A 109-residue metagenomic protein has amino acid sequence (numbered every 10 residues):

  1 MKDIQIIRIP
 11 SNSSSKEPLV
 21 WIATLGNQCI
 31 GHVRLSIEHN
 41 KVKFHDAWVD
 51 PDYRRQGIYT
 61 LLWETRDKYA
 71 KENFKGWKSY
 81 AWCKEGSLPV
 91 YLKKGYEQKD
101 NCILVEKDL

Functional and structural regions predicted by a protein language model:
M1-P10: Conserved N-terminal entry element of GNAT/NAT acetyltransferase domains
N12-L19, L25, I30-W48: A conserved beta-strand-loop-helix scaffold within acyl/acetyltransferase catalytic domains
A47-R55: A short, internal acetyl-CoA/4′-phosphopantetheine-binding micro-motif in the GNAT/acyltransferase core
R55-K68: Conserved acetyl-CoA-binding loop-helix of GNAT-fold acetyltransferases
W63, E85-S87: Short glycine/proline-centered loop/turn elements that form peptide/ligand docking sites
A70-C83: Conserved GNAT acetyl-CoA-binding A-motif
Y80-W82, L92, E97-L109: Conserved catalytic-core motifs of GNAT/GCN5-like acyltransferases
